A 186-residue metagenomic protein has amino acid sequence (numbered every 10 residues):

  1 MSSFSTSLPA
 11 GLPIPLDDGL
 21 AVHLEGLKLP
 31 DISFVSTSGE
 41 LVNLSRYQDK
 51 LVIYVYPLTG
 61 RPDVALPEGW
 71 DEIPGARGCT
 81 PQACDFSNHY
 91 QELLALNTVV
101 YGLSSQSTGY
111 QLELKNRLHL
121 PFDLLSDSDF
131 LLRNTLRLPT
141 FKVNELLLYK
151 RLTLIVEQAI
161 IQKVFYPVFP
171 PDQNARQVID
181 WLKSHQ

Functional and structural regions predicted by a protein language model:
M1-Q186: Chalcogenol-based redox active-site neighborhoods
